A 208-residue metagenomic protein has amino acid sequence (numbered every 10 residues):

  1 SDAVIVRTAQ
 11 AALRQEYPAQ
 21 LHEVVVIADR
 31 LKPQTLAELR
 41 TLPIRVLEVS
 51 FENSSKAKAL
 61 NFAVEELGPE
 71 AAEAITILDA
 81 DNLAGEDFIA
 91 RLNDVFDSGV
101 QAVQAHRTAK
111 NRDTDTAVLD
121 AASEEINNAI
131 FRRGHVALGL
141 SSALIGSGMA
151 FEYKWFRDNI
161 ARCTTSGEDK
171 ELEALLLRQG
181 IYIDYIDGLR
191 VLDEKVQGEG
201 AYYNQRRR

Functional and structural regions predicted by a protein language model:
V6, P33-R40, D87: Acidic helix N-cap motif at the loop->helix transition within catalytic regions of sugar-transfer enzymes
Q10-L21: Short, acidic, metal-binding catalytic loop of nucleotide-sugar glycosyltransferases
A28-L36, S50-N53, L83: A conserved acidic beta->alpha catalytic loop
E48-A63, L67-A72, E86-S166, Y203 (+1 more regions): Long helical/loop segments within the catalytic core of UDP-sugar-dependent glycosyltransferases, especially the large
I75: Short aromatic/hydrophobic "clamp" motif used to bind/position activated sugar donors
S166-L172: Acidic donor-binding loop at a coil-to-helix junction in glycosyltransferase catalytic cores that engages
E173-V191: Catalytic donor-sugar/metal-binding loop of nucleotide-sugar-dependent glycosyltransferases
D187-Y202: Active-site donor/metal-binding and catalytic loop motifs of nucleotide-sugar-dependent glycosylation enzymes
